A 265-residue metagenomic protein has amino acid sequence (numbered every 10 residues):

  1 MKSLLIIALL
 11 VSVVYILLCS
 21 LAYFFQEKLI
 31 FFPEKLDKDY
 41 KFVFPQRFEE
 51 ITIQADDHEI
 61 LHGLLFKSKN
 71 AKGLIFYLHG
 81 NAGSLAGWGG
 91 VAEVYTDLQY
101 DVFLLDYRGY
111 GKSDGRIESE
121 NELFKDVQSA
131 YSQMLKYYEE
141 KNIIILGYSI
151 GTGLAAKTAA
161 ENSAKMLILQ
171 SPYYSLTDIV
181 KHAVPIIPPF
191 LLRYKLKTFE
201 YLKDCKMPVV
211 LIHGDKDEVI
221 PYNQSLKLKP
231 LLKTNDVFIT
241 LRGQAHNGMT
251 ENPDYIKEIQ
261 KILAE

Functional and structural regions predicted by a protein language model:
I7, V11-Q54: An N-terminal hydrophobic leader/cap segment in hydrolases
D56-Q133: Membrane-embedded segments
Q133-V184: Primarily recognizes the serine-hydrolase "nucleophile elbow" in alpha/beta-hydrolase and SGNH/GDSL folds
T198, M207, P221-P230: Short alpha-helix in the alpha/beta-hydrolase fold that links the catalytic acid
C205, L211-H213, D217: Short beta-strand/loop motif that positions the catalytic acidic residue of the alpha/beta-hydrolase fold
K216-I220, H246-N247: Acidic catalytic loop of the alpha/beta-hydrolase fold
Q244-D254: Catalytic histidine-centered segment of alpha/beta-hydrolase-like enzymes
N252-E265: Catalytic active-site module of serine/aspartate enzymes centered on a nucleophile-bearing elbow/loop
